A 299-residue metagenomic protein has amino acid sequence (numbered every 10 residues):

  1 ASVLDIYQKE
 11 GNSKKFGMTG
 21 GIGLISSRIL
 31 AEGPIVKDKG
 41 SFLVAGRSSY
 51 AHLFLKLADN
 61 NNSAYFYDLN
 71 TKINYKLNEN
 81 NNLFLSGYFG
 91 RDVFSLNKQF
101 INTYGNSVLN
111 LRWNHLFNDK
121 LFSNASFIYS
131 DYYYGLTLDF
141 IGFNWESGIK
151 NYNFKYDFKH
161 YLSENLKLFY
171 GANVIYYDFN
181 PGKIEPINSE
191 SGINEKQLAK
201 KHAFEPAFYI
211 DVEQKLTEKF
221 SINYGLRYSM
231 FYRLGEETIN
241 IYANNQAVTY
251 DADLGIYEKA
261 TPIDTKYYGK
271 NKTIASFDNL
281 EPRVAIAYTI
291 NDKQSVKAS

Functional and structural regions predicted by a protein language model:
A1-F16, I29, G33: N-terminal periplasmic accessory domains that precede and gate Gram-negative outer-membrane beta-barrel machines
Q8-E10, L24-S26, I35-K37, S48-H52 (+4 more regions): Transmembrane beta-strands of outer-membrane beta-barrel pores
E10-N12, I35-K37, Y75-E79, H115-L121 (+6 more regions): Outer-membrane beta-barrel strand-turn architecture
K15-G17, L55-N60, F94-F100, V108-R112 (+5 more regions): Extracellular loop and loop/strand-boundary signature of outer-membrane beta-barrel proteins
F16-G20, G40-V44, L83-L85, S123-F127 (+3 more regions): Transmembrane beta-strands of outer-membrane beta-barrel proteins
G23-Y50, D59-V93, I101-A125, Y156 (+1 more regions): Transmembrane beta-barrel wall of Gram-negative outer-membrane proteins
L55-N60, G87-G90, F94-N102, G135-F143 (+3 more regions): Outer-membrane beta-barrel translocator domains and adjoining extracellular loop/strand segments of Gram-negative
V174-T289: Signature of Gram-negative outer-membrane beta-barrel scaffolds
